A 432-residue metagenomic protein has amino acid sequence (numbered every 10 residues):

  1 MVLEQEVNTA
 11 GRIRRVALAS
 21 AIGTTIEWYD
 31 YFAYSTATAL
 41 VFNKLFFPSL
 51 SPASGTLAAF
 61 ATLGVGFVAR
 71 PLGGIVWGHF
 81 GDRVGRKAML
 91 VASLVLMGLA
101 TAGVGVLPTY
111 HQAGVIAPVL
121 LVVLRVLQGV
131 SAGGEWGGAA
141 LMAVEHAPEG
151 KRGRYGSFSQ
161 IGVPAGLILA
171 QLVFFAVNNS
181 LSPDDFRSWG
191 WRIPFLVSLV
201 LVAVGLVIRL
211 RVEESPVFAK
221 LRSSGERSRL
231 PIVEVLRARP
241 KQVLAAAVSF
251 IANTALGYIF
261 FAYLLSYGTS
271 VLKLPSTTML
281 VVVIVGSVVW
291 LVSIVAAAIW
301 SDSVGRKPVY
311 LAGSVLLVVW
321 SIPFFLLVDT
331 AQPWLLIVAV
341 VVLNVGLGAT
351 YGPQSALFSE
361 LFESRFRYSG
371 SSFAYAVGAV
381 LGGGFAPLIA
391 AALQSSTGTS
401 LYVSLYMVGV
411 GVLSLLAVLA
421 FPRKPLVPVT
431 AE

Functional and structural regions predicted by a protein language model:
S35-T36, P240-V289, G383-A386: Extracytoplasmic gate region of multi-pass secondary transporters
T38-L72: Extracellular/periplasmic helix-loop-helix junction of adjacent transmembrane segments in MFS-like secondary
G74-R86, I294-R306: Helix-to-loop junctions at the C-terminal end of transmembrane segments in multipass secondary transporters
R83-V95, S303-V315: Cytoplasmic membrane-interface "Motif A"-like loop-to-helix N-cap segments of 12-TM Major Facilitator Superfamily
V95-A113, V315-T330: C-terminal ends and interior cores of transmembrane alpha-helices in multi-pass membrane transporters/permeases
R154-N178, S372-A386: Glycine-rich segments within core transmembrane alpha-helices of 12-TM secondary carriers
G205-V212, G409-E432: Multi-pass alpha-helical transporter architecture, strongest for 12-TM Major Facilitator/SLC carriers used
P308-P353: C-terminal transmembrane helical hairpin of 12-TM major facilitator-type secondary transporters
